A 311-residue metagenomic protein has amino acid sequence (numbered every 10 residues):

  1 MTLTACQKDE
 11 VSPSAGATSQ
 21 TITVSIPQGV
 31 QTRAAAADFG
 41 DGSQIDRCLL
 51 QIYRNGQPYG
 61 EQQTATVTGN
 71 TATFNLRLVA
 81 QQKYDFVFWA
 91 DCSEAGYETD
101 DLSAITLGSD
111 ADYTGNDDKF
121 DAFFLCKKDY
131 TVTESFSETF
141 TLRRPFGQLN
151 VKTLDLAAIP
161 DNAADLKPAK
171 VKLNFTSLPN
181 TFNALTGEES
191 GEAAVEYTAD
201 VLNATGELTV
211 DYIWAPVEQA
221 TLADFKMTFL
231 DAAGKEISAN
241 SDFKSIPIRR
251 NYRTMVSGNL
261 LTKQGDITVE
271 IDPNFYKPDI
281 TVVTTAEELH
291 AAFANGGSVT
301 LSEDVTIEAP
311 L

Functional and structural regions predicted by a protein language model:
T2-V30, V151, N251, T262-K277: Bacterial Sec-dependent N-terminal signal peptides
K8, Q44, A95, D100-S103 (+4 more regions): Extracellular low-complexity Ser/Thr/Asn/Gly-rich intrinsically disordered segments
G16, T139-G147, W214-Q219, L260: Conserved "repeat-terminator" motif of extracellular CCP/Sushi domains
S19, K83, P168, G296-S298: A general structural motif
Q20-Q148, L156-A157: Short, low-hydrophobicity acidic/polar segments
F39-D100, P160-R250: Tryptophan-paired
L230-I280: Long, compositionally biased interface segments
T284-H290, G297-L311: N-terminal extracellular ligand-recognition/capping segment immediately after the signal peptide
